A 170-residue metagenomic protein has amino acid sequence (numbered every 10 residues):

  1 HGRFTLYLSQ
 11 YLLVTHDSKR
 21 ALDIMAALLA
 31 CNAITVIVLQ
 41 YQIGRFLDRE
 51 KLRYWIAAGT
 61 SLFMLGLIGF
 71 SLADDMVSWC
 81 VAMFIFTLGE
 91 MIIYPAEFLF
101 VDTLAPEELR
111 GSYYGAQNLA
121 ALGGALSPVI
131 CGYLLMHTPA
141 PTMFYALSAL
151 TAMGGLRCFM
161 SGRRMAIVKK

Functional and structural regions predicted by a protein language model:
F4-M25: Short amphipathic helix-loop junctions that connect adjacent transmembrane helices in Major Facilitator Superfamily/SLC
L22, E107-Q117: Loop-to-transmembrane helix entry/capping segments in MFS-fold secondary transporters and related SLC/MFSD carriers
V38-L52, L135: Helix-to-loop junctions at the C-terminal end of transmembrane segments in multipass secondary transporters
Y54-G69: Structural signature of the two symmetry-related core transmembrane helices
S71-M83: Helix-loop junctions at membrane interfaces in 12-TM secondary transporters
I92-A105: Intracellular juxtamembrane helix-capping segments at the cytosolic ends of symmetry-related transmembrane helices
L135-T151: A membrane-interface helix-boundary motif in multi-pass transporters
A146-K170: Multi-pass alpha-helical transporter architecture, strongest for 12-TM Major Facilitator/SLC carriers used
